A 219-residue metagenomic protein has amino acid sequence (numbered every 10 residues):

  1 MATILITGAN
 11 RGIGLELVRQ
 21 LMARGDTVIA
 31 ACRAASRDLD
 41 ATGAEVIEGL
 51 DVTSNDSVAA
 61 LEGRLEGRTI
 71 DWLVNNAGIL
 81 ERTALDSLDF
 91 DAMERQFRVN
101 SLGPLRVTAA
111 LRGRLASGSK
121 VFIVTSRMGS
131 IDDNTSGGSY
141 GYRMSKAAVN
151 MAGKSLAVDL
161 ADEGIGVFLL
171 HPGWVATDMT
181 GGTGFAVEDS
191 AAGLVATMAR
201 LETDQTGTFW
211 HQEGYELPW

Functional and structural regions predicted by a protein language model:
I6-T7, N75-N76, K120-S126, G166-H171: Structural signature of the Rossmann-like NAD(P)-dependent dehydrogenase/reductase core
T7-Q20: N-terminal Rossmann NAD(P)H-binding glycine-rich loop of SDR-like oxidoreductase domains
R24-L39: Conserved glycine-rich Rossmann-like NAD(P)H-binding loop of the short-chain dehydrogenase/reductase
R37, T83, S130-D133, H171-G181: Short beta-loop-alpha junction of Rossmann-like oxidoreductase domains
T42-D56: Rossmann-fold cofactor-recognition segment
I79, A84-F97, L105, S117-A161: Catalytic loop of short-chain dehydrogenase/reductase
L169-P172, G181-W219: C-terminal helical subdomain
